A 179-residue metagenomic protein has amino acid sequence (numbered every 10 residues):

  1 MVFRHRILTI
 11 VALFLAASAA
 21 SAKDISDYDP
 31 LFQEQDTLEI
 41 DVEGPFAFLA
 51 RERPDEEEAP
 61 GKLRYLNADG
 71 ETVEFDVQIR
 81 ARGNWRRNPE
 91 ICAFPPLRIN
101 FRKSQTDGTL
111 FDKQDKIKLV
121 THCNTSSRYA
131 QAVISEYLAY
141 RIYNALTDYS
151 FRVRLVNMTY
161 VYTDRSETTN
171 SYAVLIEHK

Functional and structural regions predicted by a protein language model:
M1, A17-A19, Y143: Generic low-polarity alpha-helical segments
M1-L8: Bacterial N-terminal signal peptides that target proteins for export
L8-A17: Bacterial N-terminal signal peptides
A22-K179: Phosphate/dinucleotide-binding and metal-coordinating scaffold of catalytic cores in nucleotide-dependent enzymes
